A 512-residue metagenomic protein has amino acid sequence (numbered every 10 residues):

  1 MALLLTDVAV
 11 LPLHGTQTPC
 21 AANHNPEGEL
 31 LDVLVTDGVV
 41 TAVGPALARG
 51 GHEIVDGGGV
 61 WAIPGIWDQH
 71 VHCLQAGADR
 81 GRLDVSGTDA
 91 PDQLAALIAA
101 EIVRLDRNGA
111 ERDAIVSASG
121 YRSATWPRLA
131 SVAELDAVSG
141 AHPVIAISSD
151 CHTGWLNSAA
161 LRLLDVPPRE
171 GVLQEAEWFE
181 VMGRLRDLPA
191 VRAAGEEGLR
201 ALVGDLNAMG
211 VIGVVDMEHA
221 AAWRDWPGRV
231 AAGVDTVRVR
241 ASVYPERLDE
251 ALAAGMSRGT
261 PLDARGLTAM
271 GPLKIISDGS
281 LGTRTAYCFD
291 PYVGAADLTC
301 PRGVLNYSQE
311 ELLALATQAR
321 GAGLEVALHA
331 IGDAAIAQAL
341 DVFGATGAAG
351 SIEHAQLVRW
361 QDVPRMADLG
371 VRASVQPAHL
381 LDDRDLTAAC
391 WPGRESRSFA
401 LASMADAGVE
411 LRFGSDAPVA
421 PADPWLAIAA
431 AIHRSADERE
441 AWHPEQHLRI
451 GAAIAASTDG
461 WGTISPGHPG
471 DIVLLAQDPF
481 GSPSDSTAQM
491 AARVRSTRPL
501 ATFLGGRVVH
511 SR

Functional and structural regions predicted by a protein language model:
L3-G15, C20-T36, V40-M256, G282-D290 (+6 more regions): Divalent metal-binding segments
L34, I275, T502: Short aromatic-centered micro-motifs
V39, V60, S280, H468 (+1 more regions): Residue-level signal for well-ordered, solvent-exposed loop/turn and beta-edge residues enriched in charged/polar side
T41-A42, A501, H510: A structural microfeature
H72, L267-T285, G370-L380: Non-cysteine beta-strand/loop elements that form the S-adenosyl-L-methionine
L163, A232-V234, M256-G259, G344-T346 (+3 more regions): Short, hinge-like loop/turn segments at secondary-structure boundaries
G228-L267, G271, L357-D368, S496 (+1 more regions): Extended hydrophobic/aromatic segments used for targeting, binding, or gating
A316-A327, I331-G350, H354-A355, W360-P364 (+3 more regions): His/Asp/Glu-enriched, well-ordered alpha-helical/loop segment that forms or immediately abuts the divalent-metal
